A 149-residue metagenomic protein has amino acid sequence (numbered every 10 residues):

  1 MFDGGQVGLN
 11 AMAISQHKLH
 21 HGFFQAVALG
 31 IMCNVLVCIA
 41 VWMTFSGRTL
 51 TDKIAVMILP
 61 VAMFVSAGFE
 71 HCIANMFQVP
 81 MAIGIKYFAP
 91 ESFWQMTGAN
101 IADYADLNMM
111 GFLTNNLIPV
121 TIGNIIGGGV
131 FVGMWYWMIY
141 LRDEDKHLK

Functional and structural regions predicted by a protein language model:
M1-K149: Alpha-helical transmembrane segments and their helix-helix packing motifs
